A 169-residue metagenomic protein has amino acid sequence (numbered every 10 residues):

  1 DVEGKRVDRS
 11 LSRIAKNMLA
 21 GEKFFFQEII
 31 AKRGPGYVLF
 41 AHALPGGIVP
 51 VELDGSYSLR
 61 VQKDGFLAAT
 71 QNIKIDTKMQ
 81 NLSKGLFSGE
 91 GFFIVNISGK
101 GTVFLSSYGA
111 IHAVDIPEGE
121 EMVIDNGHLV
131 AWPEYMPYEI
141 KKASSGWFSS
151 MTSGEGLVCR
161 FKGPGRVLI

Functional and structural regions predicted by a protein language model:
D1-I169: Composition-driven recognition of glycine/serine/threonine/acidic- and proline-rich low-complexity segments and repeats
